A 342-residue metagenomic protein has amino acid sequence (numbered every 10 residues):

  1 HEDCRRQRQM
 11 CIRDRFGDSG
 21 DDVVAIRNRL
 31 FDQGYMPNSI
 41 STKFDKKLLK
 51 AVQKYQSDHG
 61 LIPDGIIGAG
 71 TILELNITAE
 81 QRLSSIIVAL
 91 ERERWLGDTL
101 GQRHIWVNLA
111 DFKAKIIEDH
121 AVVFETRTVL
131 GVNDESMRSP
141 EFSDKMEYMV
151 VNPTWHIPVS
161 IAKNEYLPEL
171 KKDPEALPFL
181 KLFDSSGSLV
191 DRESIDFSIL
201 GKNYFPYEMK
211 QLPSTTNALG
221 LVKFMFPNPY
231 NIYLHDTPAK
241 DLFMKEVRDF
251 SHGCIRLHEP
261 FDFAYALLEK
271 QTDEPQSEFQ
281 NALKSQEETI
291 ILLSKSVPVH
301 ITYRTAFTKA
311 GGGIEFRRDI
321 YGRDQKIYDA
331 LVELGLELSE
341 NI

Functional and structural regions predicted by a protein language model:
H1-I12: Single conserved hydrophobic/aromatic residue that forms the stacking wall/gate of nucleotide- or nucleobase-binding
R13-S19, M36-K43, G60-I62, L100-R103 (+4 more regions): Second-shell loop/turn segments in exported
D14-E74: Short acidic, glycine/serine/threonine-rich helix-capping segments at coil-helix boundaries
V24-I26, L73-L109, I117, F142-D144 (+4 more regions): Cell-wall glycan
N28-Y35, Q53, S57-L61, N76-E80 (+8 more regions): Sec-exported extracytoplasmic/periplasmic mature domains
V88-Q102, R127-G131, Y204-L212, D236-P238 (+1 more regions): N-terminal post-signal-peptidase region of extra-cytosolic proteins
N152-P153, A162-P206, Q276-N281, L292-I342: Low-complexity, Gly/Ser/Thr/Pro-rich intrinsically disordered linker/tail segments
K172-A266: Flexible, glycine-rich surface segments
